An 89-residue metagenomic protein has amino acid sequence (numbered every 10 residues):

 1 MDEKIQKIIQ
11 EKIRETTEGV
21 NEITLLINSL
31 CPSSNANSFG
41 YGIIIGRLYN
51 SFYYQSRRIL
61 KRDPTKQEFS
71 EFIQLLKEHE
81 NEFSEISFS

Functional and structural regions predicted by a protein language model:
M1-S29: Short terminal alpha-helical segments
I5, P32-S34, S38, E78-E85: Cystatin/cathelin-like cysteine-protease inhibitor module
K12-T17, F52, E80-F83: Hydrophobic, Leu/Ile/Phe/Ala-enriched alpha-helical segments that form helix-helix packing faces
E15, R47, L75-E78: Charged, amphipathic alpha-helical oligomerization/scaffolding segments
G19-G40, F88: A short, compositionally biased N-terminal segment around positions ~18-40 that is enriched in charged/polar residues
N35-S70: Amphipathic protein-protein interaction modules
R57-S89: Charged low-complexity stretches with an acidic bias
